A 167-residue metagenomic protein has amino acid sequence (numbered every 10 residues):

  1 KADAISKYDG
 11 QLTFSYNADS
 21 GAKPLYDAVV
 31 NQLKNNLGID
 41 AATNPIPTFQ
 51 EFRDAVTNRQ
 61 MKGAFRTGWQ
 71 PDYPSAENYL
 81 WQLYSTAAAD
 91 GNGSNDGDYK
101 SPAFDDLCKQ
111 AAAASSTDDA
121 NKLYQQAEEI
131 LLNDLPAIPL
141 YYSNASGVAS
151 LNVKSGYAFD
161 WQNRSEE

Functional and structural regions predicted by a protein language model:
K1-N31, N35, Q126: Append "and occasionally in soluble cytosolic enzymes with long acidic Gly/Pro-rich linkers
D3-Y8, D54-Q60, W81-K109, A113 (+1 more regions): Short, solvent-exposed loop/beta-turn-alpha elements that line the ligand-binding surface or hinge of extracytoplasmic
L12-Y16, A42-N44, G63-T67, I138-Y141: Structural recognition of the beta-strand scaffold that forms the well-ordered cores of secreted hydrolase catalytic
A18-A22, F49-Q50, Q70-P74, I130 (+1 more regions): Solvent-exposed loop/turn segments at secondary-structure junctions within structured extracellular/periplasmic domains
D19-D27, I46, S94, D98-P102 (+1 more regions): Soluble non-cytosolic domains of exported or imported proteins
P24-N31, N35, Q50, D54 (+2 more regions): Solvent-exposed, polar/charged alpha-helical surfaces in well-ordered, non-transmembrane soluble domains, broadly
A28, Q126, N133, F159-E167: Small-molecule-sensing regulatory modules
K34-A88: Periplasmic binding protein-like
